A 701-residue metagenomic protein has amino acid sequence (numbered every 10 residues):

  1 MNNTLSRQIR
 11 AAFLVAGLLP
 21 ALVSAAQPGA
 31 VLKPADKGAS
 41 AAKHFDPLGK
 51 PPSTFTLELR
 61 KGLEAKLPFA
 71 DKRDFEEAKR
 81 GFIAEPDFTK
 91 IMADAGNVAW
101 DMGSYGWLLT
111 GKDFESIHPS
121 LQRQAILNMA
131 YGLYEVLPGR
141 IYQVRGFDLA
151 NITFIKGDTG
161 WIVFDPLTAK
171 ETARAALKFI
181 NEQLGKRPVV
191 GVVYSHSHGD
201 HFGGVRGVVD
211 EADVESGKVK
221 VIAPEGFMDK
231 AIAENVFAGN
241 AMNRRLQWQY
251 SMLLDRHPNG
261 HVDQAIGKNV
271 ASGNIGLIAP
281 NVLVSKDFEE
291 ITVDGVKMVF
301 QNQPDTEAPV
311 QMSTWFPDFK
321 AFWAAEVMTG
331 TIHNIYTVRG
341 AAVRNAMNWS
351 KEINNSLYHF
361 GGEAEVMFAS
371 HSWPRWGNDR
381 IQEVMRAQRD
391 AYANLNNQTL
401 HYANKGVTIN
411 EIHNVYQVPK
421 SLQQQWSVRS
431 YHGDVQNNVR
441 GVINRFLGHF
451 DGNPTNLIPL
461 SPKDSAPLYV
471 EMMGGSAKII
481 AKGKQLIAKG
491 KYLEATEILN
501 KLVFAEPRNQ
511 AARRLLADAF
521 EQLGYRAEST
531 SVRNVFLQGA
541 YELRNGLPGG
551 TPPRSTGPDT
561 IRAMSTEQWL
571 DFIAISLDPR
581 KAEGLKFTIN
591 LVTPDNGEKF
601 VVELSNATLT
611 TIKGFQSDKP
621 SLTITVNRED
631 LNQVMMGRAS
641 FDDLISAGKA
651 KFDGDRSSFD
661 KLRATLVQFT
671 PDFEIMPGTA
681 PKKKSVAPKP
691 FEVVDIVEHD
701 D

Functional and structural regions predicted by a protein language model:
A11-S24: Bacterial N-terminal signal peptides
P28, Q485, K491-E497, F504 (+2 more regions): Feature captures hydrophobic
K37-T56, A321, T331, N348-E411 (+3 more regions): Divalent-metal (often Zn2+) His-rich catalytic cores of metallo-beta-lactamase-fold enzymes
I126-R187, Q311-F316, K320-E326: Conserved beta-strand hairpin/beta-sheet module of binuclear metal-dependent hydrolase folds, prominently
V136, I222, M228-P304, V310 (+1 more regions): Metallo-beta-lactamase
T159-G160, K170-K220: Active-site metal-binding motif and surrounding structural segment of the metallo-beta-lactamase
G160-K170, S272, G276-N281, F288-K405: Metallo-beta-lactamase
A466-I498: Alpha-helical segment of the N-proximal tetratricopeptide repeat
